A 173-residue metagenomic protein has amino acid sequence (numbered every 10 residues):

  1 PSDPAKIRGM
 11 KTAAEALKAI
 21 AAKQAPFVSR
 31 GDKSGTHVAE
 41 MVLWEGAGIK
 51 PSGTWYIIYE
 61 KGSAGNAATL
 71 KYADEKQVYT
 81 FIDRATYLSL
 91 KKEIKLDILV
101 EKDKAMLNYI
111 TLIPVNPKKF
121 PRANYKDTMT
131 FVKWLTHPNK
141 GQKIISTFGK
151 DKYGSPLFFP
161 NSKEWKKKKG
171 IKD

Functional and structural regions predicted by a protein language model:
P1-S2: Extended helix-rich, non-globular scaffold segments
A5-D173: Exported/periplasmic ABC-transporter solute-binding proteins
